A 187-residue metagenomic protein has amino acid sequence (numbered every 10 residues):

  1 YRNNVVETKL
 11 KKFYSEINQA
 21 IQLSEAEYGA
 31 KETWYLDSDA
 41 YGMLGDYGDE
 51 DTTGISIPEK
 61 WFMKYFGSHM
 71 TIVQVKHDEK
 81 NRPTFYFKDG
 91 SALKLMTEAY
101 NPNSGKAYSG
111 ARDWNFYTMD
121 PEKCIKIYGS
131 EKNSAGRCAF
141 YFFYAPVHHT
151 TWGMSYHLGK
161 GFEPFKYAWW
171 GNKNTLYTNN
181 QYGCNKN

Functional and structural regions predicted by a protein language model:
Y1-L23: Amphipathic alpha-helical segments typified by the pilin-like N-terminal helix that continues immediately C-terminal
S15-D37: Alpha-helix exit/C-cap motif
S38-G42: Short, charge-patterned binding micro-sites
G45-N187: Intrinsically disordered, low-complexity regions enriched in Pro/Ser/Thr/Gly and acidic residues
